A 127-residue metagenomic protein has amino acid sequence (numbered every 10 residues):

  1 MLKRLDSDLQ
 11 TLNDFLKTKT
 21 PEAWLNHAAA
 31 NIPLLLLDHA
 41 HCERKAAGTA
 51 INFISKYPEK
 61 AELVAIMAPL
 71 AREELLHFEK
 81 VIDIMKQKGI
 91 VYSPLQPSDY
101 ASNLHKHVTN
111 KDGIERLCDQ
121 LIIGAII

Functional and structural regions predicted by a protein language model:
M1-I127: Non-heme di-metal
